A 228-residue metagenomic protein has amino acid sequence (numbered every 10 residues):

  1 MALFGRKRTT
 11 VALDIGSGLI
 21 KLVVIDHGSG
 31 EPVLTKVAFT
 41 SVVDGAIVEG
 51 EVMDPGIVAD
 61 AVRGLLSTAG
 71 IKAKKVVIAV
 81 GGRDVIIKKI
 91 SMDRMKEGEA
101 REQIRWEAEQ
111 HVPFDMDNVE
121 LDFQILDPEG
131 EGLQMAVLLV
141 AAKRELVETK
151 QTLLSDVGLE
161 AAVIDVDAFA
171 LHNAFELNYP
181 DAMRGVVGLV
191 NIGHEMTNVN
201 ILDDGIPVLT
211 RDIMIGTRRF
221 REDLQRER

Functional and structural regions predicted by a protein language model:
A2-S41, V76-A79, E176-I213, R219 (+1 more regions): Gly/Thr-rich phosphate-binding beta-strand-loop-beta motif of the actin/hexokinase/Hsp70
R6, S17, P32, M53-A61 (+11 more regions): Charged, alpha-helix-enriched surfaces in structured cytosolic catalytic cores of large nucleotide-utilizing machines
S29-G30, A46-G56, L126-Q134, N178-R184: Short, glycine- and charge-enriched coil/turn segments that flank and shape catalytic ligand pockets
V37-S67, A100: N-terminal phosphate-binding loop and adjacent alpha-helix
V62-K75, V157: Phosphate/pyrophosphate-binding loops at sites that engage ATP/ADP/AMP, CoA/4′-phosphopantetheine, polyphosphate
K75, A79-N178: Active-site neighborhood for divalent-cation/phosphate handling
